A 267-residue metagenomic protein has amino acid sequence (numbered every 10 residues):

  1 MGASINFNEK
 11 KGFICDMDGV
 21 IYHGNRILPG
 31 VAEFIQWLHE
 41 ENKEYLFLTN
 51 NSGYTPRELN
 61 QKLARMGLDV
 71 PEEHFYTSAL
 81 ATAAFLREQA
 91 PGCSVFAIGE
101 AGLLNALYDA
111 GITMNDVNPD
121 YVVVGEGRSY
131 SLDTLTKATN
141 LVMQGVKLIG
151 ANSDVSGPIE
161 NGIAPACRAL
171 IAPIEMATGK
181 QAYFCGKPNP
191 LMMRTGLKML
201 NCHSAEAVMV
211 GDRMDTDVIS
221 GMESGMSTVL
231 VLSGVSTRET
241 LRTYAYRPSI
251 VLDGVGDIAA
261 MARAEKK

Functional and structural regions predicted by a protein language model:
G2-K43, R57-Y76, A83-K267: Asp-based, Mg2+/Mn2+-dependent phosphohydrolase catalytic module
N51: Conserved phosphate/oxyanion-binding catalytic-loop motifs
